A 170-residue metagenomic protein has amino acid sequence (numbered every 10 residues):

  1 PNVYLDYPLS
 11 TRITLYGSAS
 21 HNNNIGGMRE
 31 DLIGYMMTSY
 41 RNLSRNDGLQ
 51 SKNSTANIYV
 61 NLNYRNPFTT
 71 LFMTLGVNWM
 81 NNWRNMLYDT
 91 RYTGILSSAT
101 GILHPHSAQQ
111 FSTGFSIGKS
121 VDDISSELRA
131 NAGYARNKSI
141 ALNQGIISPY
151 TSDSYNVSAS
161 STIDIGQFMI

Functional and structural regions predicted by a protein language model:
P1-I170: Exposed, low-structure sequence patches enriched in small/polar residues
